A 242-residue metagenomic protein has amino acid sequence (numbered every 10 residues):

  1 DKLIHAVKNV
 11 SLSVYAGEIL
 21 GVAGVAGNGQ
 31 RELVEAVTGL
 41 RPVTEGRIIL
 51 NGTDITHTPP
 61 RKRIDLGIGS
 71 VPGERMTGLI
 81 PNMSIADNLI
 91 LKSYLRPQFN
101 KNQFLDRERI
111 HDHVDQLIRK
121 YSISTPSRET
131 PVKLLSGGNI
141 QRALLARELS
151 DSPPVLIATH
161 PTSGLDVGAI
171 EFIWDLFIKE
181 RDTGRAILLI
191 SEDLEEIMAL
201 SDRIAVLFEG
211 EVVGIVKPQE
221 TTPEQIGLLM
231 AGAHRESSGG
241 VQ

Functional and structural regions predicted by a protein language model:
D1-Q242: Glycine-rich phosphate-binding loops of nucleotide-dependent enzymes
